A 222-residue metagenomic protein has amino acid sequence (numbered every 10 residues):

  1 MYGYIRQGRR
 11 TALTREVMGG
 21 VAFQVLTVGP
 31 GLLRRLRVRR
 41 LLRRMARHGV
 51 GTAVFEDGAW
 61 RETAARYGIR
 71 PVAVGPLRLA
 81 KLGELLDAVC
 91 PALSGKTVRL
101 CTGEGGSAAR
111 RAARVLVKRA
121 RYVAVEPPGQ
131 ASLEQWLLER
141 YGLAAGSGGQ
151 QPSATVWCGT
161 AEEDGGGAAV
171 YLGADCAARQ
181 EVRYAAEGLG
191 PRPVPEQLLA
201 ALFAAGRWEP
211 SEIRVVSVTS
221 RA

Functional and structural regions predicted by a protein language model:
M1-R6, S147-A177: Short, well-ordered secondary-structure micro-motifs within conserved domains or adaptor modules
R6-E62: Metallocofactor- and cofactor-centric catalytic cores in central/energy metabolism, strongly enriched
G8, V17-G19, V25-T27, V170-A222: Adenosine-phosphate binding glycine-rich loop
M18-G20, R44-T52, T63-G75, L116-P127 (+2 more regions): Structural alpha-beta junctions
G29-L33, A59-E62, E104-A109, G129-A131 (+2 more regions): Short acidic, S/G/P-rich loop/turn micro-motifs used as interaction or catalytic elements
L42-A46, G83-P91: Generic structural signal for well-ordered alpha-helical scaffold segments
R70-L86: A glycine-rich, Thr/Ser-enriched phosphate-binding loop motif common to dinucleotide/cofactor-binding enzymes
P91-P152: Glycine-rich phosphate/diphosphate-binding loop of Rossmann-like nucleotide-binding domains
